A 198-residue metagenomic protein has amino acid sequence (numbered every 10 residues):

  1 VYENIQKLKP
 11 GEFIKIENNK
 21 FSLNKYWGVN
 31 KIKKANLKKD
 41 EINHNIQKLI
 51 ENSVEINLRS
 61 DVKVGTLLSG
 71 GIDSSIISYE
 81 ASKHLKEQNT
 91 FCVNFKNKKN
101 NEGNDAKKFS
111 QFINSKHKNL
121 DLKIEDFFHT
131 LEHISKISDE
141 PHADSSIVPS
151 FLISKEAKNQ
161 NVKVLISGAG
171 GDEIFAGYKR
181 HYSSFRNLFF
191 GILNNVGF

Functional and structural regions predicted by a protein language model:
V1-L37: N-terminal segments that mediate ammonia production and transfer in glutamine-dependent amidotransferase systems
K31-F198: ATP-dependent adenylate-handling active sites, centered on carboxylate activation for C-N bond formation
